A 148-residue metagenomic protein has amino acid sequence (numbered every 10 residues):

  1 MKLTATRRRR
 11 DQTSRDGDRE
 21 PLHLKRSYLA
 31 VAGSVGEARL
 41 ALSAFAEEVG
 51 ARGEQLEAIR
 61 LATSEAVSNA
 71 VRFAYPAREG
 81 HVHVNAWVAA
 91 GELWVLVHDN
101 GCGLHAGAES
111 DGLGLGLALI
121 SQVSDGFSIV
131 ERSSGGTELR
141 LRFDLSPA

Functional and structural regions predicted by a protein language model:
M1-R26, A30, V123-A148: Flexible, glycine-/charge-rich segments associated with ATP-binding catalytic modules
K25-A32, E109-L113: HAMP-domain connector/hinge
L40-S64: Conserved short strand/loop->alpha-helix "switch" segment adjacent to the catalytic nucleotide/phosphoryl-transfer site
A70-A74: Short helix-loop "hinge" at the ATP-lid/N-box region of the Bergerat-fold HATPase_c
G80-W87: A conserved short beta-strand within the histidine kinase catalytic ATPase domain
E92-G116: Glycine-rich/acidic phosphate-handling loop/turn and adjacent ATP-lid/helix of nucleotide-binding kinase/ATPase domains
L115-D125: A short alpha-helix in the C-terminal ATP-binding CA
